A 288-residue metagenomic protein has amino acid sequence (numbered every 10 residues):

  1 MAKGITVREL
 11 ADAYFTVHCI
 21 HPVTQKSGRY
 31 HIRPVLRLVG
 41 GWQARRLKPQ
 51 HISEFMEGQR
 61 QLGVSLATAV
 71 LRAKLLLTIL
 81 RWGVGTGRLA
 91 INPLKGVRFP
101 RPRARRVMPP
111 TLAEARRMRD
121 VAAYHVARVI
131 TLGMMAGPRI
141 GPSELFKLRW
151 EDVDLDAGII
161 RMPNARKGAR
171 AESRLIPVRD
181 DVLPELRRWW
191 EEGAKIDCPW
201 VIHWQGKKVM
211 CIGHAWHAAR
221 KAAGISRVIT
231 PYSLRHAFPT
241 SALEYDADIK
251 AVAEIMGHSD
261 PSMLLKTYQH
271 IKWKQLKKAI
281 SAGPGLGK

Functional and structural regions predicted by a protein language model:
M1, I5, N164-R170, M256-S281: Catalytic-site neighborhood detector that most strongly recognizes the C-terminal catalytic loop/helix of tyrosine
K3-R8, D12-W82, T86-R88, A104 (+3 more regions): N-terminal core-binding DNA-recognition domain of tyrosine site-specific recombinases/integrases
I52, L76, L80, L145 (+4 more regions): Short, basic/aromatic-rich helical patch in the C-terminal catalytic core of site-specific tyrosine
L66, V70-R72, G85, L89 (+8 more regions): Basic, Lys/Arg- and aromatic-enriched nucleic-acid-binding interface segment
T131, M135-E144, S233-S259, K274-Q275: C-terminal catalytic core of tyrosine-transesterase DNA break-rejoin enzymes
D152-I159, S226-V228, A247-T267: Short, polar N-cap/turn motifs at the start of nucleic acid-interacting alpha helices
R170, E191-E192, S281-K288: C-terminal secondary-structure termini that scaffold catalytic or DNA-interacting sites
R179-S226: Active-site/catalytic core of tyrosine-dependent DNA strand-transfer enzymes
